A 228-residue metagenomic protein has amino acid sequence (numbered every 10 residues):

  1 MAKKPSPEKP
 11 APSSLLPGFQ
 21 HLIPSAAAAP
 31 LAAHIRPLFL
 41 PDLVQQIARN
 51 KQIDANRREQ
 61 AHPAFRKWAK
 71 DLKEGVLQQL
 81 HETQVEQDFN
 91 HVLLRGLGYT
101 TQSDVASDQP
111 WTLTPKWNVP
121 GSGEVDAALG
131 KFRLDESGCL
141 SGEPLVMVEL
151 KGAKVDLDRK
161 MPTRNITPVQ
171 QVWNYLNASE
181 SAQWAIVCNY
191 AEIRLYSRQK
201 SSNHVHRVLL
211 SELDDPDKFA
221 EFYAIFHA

Functional and structural regions predicted by a protein language model:
A2-W184, R198-V205, A220: A short, conserved, highly charged catalytic patch centered on acidic carboxylates
V205-A228: Glycine-rich phosphate-binding loops of NTPases
